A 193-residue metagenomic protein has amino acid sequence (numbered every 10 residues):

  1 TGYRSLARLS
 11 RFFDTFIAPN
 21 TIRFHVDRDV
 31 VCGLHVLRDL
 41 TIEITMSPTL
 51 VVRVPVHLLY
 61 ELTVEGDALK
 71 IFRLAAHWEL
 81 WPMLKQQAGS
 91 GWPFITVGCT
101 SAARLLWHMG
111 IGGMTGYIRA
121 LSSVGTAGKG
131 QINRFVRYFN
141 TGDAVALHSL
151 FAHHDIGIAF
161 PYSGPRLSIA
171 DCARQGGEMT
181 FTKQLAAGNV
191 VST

Functional and structural regions predicted by a protein language model:
T1-T193: C-terminal and inter-domain tail/linker signature
